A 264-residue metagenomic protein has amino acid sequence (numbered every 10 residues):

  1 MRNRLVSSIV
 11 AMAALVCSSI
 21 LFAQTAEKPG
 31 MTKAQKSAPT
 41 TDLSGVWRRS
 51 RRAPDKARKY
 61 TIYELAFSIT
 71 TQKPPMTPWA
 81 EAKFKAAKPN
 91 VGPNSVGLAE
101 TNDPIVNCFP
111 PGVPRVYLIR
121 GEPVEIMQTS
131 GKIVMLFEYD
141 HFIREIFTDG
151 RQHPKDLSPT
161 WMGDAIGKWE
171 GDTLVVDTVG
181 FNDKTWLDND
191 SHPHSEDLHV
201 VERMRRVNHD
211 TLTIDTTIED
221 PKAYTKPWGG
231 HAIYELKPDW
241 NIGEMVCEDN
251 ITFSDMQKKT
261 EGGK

Functional and structural regions predicted by a protein language model:
R2-L5, F22-K264: PEST-like low-complexity, intrinsically disordered acidic/proline/serine-rich tracts that flank trafficking/processing
I9-S19: Bacterial N-terminal signal peptides
